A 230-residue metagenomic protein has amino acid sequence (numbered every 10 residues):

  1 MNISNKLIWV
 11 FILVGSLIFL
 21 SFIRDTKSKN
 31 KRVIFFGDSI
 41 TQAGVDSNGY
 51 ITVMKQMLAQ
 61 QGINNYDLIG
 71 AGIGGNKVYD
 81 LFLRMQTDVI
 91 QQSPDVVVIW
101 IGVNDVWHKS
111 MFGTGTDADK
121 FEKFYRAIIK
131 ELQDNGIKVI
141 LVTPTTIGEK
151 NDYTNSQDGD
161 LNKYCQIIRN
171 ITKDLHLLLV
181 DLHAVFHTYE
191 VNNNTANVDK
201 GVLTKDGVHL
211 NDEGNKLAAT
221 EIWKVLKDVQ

Functional and structural regions predicted by a protein language model:
M1-S28: Bacterial Sec-dependent N-terminal signal peptides
N2-K6, V53-Q60, N64, D80-Q230: Alpha-helical cap/lid subdomain in secreted, periplasmic, or secretory-pathway luminal O-acyl-processing enzymes
F19-G74, Y79, R84-S93: Serine-esterase "nucleophile elbow" of acetyl-processing enzymes
